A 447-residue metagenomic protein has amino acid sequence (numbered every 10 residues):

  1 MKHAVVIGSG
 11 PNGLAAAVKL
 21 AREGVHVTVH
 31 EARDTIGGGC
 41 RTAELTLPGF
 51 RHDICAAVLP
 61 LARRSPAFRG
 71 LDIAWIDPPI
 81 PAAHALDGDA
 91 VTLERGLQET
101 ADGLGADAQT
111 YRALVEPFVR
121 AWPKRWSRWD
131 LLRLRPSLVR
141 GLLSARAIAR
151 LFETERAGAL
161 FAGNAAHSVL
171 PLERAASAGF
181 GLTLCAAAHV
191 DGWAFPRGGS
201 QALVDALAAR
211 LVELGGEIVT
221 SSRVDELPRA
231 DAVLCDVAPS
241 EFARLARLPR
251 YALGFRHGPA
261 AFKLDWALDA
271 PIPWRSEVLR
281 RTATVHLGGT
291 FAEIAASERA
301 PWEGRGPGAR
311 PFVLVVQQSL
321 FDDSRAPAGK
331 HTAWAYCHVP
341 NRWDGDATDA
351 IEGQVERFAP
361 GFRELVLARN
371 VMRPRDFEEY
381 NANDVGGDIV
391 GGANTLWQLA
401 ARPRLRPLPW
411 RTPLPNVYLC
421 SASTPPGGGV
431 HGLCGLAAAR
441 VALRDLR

Functional and structural regions predicted by a protein language model:
M1-V5, R22-E23, Q398-R411, R447: Extreme N-terminal leader/targeting segments of oxidoreductases
K2-K124: N-terminal glycine-rich phosphate/pyrophosphate-binding loop and immediately adjacent elements
A56, C420-L443: A conserved FAD-binding loop/helix module that cradles the flavin
L86-A175: Rossmann-like flavin
T110, P271-I272, P301, R305-A309 (+1 more regions): Flavin-binding catalytic cores
G158-P171, R310-L314, G361-P425: A glycine-rich dinucleotide-binding beta-alpha-beta segment and adjacent secondary-structure elements that constitute
T183-V224: Helical element adjacent to the flavin cofactor pocket in flavoenzyme catalytic cores
G216, T220-A326: Mid-domain catalytic core of redox enzymes that form a hydrophobic substrate pocket/lid adjacent to a catalytic redox
